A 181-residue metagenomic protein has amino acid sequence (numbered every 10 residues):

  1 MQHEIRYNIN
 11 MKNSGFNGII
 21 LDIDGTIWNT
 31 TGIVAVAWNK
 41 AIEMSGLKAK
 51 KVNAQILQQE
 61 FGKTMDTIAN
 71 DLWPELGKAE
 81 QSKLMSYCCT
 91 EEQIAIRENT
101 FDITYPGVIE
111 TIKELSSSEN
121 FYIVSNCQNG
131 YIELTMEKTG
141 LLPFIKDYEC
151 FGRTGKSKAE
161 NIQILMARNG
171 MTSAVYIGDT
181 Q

Functional and structural regions predicted by a protein language model:
M1-L21: Non-catalytic pre-domain segments flanking phosphatase-related domains
S14-P106: N-terminal helical cap/lid subdomain that shapes the substrate entry/recognition surface in HAD-like hydrolases
T26, S125-C127: Conserved phosphate-coupling serine/threonine residues in phosphotransfer and NTP-handling enzymes
N29, G178-D179: Acidic di-acidic motifs
V34-A35, G62, D66, I109 (+3 more regions): Alpha-helix N-cap/helix-start and coil->helix boundary motif
K51-A54, Y105-I109, K156-A159, T180: Structural motif corresponding to alpha-helix initiation and N-cap regions
I94-I123, A159: Short, acidic loop-to-helix structural element flanking the phosphoryl-transfer center in phosphate-processing enzymes
F101, Y122, N129-V175, Q181: Substrate-recognition "cap/lid" segment bordering the active-site pocket of phosphatases
